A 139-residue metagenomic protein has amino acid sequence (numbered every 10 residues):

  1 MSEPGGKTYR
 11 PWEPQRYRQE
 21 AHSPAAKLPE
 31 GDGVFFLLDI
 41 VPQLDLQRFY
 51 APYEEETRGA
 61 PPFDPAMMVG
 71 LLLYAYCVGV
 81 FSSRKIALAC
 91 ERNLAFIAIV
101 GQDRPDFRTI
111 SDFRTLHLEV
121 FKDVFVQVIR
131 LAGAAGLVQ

Functional and structural regions predicted by a protein language model:
M1-Q139: Detector for conserved single-position "signature" residues within domains
